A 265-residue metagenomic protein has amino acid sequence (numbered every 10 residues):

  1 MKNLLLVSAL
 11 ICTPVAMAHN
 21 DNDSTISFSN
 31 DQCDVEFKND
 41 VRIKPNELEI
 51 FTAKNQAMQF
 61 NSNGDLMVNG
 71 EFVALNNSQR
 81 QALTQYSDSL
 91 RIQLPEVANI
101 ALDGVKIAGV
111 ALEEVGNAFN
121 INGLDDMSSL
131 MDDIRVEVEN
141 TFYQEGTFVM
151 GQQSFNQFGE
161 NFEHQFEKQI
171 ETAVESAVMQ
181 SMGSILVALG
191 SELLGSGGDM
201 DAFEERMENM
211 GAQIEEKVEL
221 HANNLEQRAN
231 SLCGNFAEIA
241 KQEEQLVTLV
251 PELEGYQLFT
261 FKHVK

Functional and structural regions predicted by a protein language model:
M1-A18: Gram-negative bacterial Sec-dependent N-terminal signal peptides
H19-D133: N-terminal Sec/ER secretory leader and immediately downstream segment of secreted/extracellular precursors
H19-D21, D132-Y143, H164, T172 (+3 more regions): Juxtamembrane, membrane-proximal amphipathic segments and lipid-exposed surfaces of hairpin/multipass modules
D88, I92-P95, N99, K106 (+8 more regions): Extended, non-transmembrane alpha-helical coiled-coils
N120, L124-N223: Extended amphipathic alpha-helical interaction segments
M200-K265: A cross-kingdom marker for long, charged
